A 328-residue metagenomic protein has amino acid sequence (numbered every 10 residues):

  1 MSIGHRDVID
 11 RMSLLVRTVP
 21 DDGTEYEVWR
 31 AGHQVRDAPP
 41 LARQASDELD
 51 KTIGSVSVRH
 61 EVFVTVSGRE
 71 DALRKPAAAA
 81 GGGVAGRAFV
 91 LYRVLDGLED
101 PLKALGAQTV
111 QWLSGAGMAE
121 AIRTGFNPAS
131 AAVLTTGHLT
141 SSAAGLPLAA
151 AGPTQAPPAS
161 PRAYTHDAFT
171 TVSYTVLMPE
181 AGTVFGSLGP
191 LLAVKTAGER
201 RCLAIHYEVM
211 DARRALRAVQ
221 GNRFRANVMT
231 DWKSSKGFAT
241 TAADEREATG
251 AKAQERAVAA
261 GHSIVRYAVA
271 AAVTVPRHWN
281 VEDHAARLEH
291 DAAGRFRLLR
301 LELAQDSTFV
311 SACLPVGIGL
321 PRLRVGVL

Functional and structural regions predicted by a protein language model:
M1-G4, I9-P20, L192-V209: An amphipathic, basic-hydrophobic helix/alpha-beta surface used to engage anionic, phosphate-rich ligands or surfaces
G4-M12, G23-E25, L73-K75, W279-H284: Short, solvent-exposed secondary-structure capping/transition elements
D7-S55: Structural flexibility/helix-modulation signal
D22-E27, R214-R217, F309-P315: Short, solvent-exposed polar/charged micro-motifs at secondary-structure junctions
V28-D37, E180-G261: Surface-exposed, low-hydrophobicity interaction/linker segments
A45-R200, G250-L328: An aromatic-glycine-centered, glycine-rich loop/turn in mixed alpha/beta architecture
